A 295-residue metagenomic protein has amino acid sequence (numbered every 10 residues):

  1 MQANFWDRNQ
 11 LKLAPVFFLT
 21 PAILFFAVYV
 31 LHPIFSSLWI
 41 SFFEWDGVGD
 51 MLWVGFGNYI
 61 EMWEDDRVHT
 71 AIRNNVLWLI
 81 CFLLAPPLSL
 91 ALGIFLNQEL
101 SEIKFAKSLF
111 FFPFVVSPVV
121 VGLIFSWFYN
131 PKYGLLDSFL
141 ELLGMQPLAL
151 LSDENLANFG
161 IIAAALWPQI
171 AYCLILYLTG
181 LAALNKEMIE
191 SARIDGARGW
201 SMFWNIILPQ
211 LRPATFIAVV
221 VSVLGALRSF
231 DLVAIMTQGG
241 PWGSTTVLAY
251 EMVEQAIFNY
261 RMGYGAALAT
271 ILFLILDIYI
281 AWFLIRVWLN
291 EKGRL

Functional and structural regions predicted by a protein language model:
M1-A3: Membrane-interfacial, low-structure loops and terminal tails that flank and connect transmembrane helices in multi-pass
F5-L295: A structural signal for multi-pass alpha-helical bundles of membrane permease subunits that mediate small-molecule
